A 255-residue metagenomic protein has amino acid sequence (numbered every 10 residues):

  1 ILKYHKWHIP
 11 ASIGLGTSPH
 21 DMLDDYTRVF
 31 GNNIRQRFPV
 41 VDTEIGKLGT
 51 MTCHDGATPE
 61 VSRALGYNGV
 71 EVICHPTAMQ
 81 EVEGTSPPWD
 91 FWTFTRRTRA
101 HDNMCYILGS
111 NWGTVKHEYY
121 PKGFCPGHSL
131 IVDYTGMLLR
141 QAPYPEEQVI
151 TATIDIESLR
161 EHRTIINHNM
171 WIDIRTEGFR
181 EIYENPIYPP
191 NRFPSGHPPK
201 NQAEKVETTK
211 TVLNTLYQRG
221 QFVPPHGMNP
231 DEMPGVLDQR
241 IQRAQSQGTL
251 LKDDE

Functional and structural regions predicted by a protein language model:
I1-P76, Q80-F94: Active-site catalytic loop in hydrolytic enzyme cores
L2-K3, D102-Y106, N111-E255: C-terminal beta-strand edge segments of enzyme domains
N33, V40-E44, A100, K122-G123 (+1 more regions): Solvent-exposed alpha-helices and their adjacent loops that cap or buttress functional pockets in soluble metabolic
I34, T93-R96, R160, I172: Short alpha-helical segments used as structural interaction elements across diverse proteins
R37-P39, F94-R96, T135-Q141: Intrinsically disordered, low-complexity boundary segments flanking structured domains
G84-S110: Short, compositionally biased leader-like segments
